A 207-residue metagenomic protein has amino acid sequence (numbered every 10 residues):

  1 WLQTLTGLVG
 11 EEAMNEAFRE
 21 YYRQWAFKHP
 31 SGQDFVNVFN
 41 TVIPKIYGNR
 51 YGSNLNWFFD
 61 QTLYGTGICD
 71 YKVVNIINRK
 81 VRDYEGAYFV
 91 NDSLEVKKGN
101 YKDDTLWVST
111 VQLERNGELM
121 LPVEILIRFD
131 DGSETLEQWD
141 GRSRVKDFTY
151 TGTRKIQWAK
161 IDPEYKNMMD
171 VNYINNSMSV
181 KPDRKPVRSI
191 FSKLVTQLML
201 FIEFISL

Functional and structural regions predicted by a protein language model:
W1, Y22, P30, F39 (+4 more regions): Domain-wide signal for the mature, well-folded portions of proteins, strongly enriched in nucleus-encoded organellar
W1-A87: Amphipathic alpha-helical substructures
L2, F59, V111, A159 (+1 more regions): Hydrophobic, well-ordered secondary-structure elements that form the walls of internal hydrophobic environments
E16-Y21, D34, V123-I127, Q138-G141 (+2 more regions): Composition- and surface-driven signal marking solvent-exposed, interaction-prone regions in large proteins
F27, D147-T149, V171-N172: A short, polar/proline- and glycine-enriched secondary-structure boundary/capping micro-motif
Y51-N56, I68-E164: Beta-strand-rich binding/interaction modules
W158, P163, N167-L207: Extracellular/periplasmic ectodomains of large secreted or surface enzymes and adhesion receptors
